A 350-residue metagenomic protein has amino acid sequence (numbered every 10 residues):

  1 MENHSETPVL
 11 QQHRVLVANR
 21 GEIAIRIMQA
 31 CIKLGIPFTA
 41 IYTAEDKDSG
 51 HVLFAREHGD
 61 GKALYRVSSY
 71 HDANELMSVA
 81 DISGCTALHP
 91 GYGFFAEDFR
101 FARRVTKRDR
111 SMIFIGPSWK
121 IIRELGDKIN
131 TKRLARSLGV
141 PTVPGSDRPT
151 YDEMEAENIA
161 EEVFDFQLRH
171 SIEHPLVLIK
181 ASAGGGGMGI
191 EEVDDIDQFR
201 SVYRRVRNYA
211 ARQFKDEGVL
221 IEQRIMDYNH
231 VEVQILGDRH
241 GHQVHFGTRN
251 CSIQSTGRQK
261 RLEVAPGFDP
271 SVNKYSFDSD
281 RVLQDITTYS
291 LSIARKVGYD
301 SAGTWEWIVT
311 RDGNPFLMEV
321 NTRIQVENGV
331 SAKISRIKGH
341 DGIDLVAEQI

Functional and structural regions predicted by a protein language model:
M1-L138, D147-I159: ATP-binding N-terminal substructure of ATP-dependent carboxylate-amine bond-forming enzymes
N3-F38, D60, H71, D81-S83 (+7 more regions): ATP-dependent carboxylate activation and anion-phosphoryl transfer catalytic cores that bind Mg-ATP to form
F54, W119, F164-F166, F246 (+1 more regions): A residue-identity detector for tryptophan
A80, F164-L168, A211: N-terminal cationic-hydrophobic initiation segments that often serve targeting/anchoring roles
T142: Active-site helix-to-loop segments that bind/position phosphate- or nucleotide-bearing substrates and donors across
R148-T150, E191-D194: Generic detection of short hydrophobic beta-strand segments and adjacent strand-loop junctions
E153, E157-F166, R204: N-terminal loops that bind phosphate or other acidic moieties and the adjacent beta-alpha structural core
A160-I179: Acidic/histidine-enriched active-site and ligand-binding environments that engage anionic O-linkages
